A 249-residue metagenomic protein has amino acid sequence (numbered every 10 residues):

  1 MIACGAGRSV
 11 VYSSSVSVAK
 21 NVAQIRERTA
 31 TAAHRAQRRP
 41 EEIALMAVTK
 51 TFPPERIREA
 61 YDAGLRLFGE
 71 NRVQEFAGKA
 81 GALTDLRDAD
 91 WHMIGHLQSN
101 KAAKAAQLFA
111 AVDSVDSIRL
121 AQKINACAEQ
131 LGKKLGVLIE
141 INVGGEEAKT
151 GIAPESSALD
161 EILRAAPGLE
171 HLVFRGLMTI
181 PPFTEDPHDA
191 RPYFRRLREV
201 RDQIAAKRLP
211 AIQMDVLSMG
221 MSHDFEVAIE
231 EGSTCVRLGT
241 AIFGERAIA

Functional and structural regions predicted by a protein language model:
C4, R8-H223, E231, F243-E245: Conserved alpha/beta-domain cores
S233-A249: Gly/Pro- and small hydrophobic-enriched strand-loop and loop-to-helix capping segments that sit at the rims
